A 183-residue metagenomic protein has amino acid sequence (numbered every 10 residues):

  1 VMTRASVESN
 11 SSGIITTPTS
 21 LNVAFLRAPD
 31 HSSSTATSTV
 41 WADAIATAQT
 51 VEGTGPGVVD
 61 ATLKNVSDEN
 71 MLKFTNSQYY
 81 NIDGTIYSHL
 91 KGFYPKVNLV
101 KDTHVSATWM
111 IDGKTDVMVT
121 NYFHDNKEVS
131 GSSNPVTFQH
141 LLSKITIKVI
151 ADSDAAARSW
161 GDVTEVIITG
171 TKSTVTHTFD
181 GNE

Functional and structural regions predicted by a protein language model:
V1-D162: Short, low-hydrophobicity acidic/polar segments
E165-E183: Contiguous ligand/interfacial binding patches
